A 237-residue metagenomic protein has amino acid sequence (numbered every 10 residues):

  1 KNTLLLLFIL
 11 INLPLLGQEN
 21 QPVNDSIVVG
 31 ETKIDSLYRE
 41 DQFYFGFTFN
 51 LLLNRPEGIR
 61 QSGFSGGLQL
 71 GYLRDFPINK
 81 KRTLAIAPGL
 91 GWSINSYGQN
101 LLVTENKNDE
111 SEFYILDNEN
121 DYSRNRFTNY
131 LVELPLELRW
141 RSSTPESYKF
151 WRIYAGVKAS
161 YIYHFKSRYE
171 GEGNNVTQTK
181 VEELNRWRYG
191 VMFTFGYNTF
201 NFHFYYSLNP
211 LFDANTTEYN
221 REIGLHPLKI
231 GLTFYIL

Functional and structural regions predicted by a protein language model:
Q18-D75, Y235-L237: Short glycine/proline- and aromatic-enriched beta-strand/turn motifs that initiate or cap beta-hairpins
V29-D41, P77-L84, S143-W151: Short loop/turn motifs that connect adjacent beta-strands in outer-membrane beta-barrel proteins
T32, Y38, K180-L237: Predominantly the C-terminal beta-signal and adjacent terminal strand-loop region of outer-membrane beta-barrel
R39-D41, S62-L68, L84, T128-L134 (+3 more regions): Residues that define the transmembrane beta-barrel architecture of outer-membrane proteins
Q42, L51-L52, I59-D117: Glycine- and aromatic-enriched membrane insertion/assembly motifs of diderm outer-membrane and organelle channel
F47-L53, L90-G98, W140-S142, V157-F165 (+3 more regions): Transmembrane beta-strands of outer-membrane beta-barrel pores
P56-G63, G98-N108, E112-N129, I162-E172 (+1 more regions): Extracellular/periplasm-exposed beta-strand and loop segments of Gram-negative cell-envelope proteins, dominated by
L70-F76, L90-W92, V132-W140, A155-A159 (+3 more regions): Residues on the lipid-exposed face of transmembrane beta-strands in outer-membrane beta-barrel proteins
